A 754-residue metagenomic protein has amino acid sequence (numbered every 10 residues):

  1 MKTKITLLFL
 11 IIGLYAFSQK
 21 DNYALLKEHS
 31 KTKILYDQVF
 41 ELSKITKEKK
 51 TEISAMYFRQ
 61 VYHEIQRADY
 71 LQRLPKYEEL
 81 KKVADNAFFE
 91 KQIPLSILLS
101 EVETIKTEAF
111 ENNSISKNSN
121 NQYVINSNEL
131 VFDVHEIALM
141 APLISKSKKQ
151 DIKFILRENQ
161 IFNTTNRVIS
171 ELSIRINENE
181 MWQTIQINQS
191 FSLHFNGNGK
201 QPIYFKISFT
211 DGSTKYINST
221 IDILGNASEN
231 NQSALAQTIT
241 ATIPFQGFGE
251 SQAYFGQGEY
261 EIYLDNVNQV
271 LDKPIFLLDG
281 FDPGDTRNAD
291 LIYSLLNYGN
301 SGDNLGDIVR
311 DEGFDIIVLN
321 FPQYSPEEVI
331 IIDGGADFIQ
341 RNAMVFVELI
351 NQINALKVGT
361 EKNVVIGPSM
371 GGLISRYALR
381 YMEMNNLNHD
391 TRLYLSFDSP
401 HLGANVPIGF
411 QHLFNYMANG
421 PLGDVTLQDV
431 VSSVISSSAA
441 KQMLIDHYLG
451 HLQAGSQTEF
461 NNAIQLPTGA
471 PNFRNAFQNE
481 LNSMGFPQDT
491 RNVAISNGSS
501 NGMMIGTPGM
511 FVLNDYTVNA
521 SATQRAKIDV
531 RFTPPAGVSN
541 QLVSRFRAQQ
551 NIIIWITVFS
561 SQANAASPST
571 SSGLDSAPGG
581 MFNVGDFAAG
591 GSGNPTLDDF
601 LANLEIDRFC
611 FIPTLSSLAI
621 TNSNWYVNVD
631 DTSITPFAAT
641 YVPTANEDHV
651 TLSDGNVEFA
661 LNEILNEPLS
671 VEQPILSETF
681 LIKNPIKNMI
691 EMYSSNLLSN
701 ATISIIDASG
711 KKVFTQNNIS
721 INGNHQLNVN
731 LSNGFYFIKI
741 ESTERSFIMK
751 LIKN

Functional and structural regions predicted by a protein language model:
M1-D21, V671, F735-F737, I748: Bacterial Sec-dependent N-terminal signal peptides
Q19-G249, E663-P668: Extracellular/lumenal mature domains of secreted and surface-exposed proteins
E28-V124, E480-L669: C-terminal catalytic-base region of ester-bond hydrolases, centering on the histidine of the charge-relay
E250-F321, S325: Short, surface-exposed "cap/lid" segments of acyl-processing enzymes
V270-I275, F281, D311-I317, V358-N363 (+2 more regions): Loop/turn elements at helix/coil->beta-strand transitions in domains of secreted/extracellular proteins
P326-V345: Catalytic nucleophile-loop/oxyanion-hole region of alpha/beta-hydrolase and closely related hydrolase-like folds
A343-P467, Q478, S500-S544: Serine-dependent carboxylesterase/thioesterase catalytic core of lipase-like alpha/beta-hydrolase/SGNH enzymes
P674-N754: C-terminal outer-membrane/trafficking sorting elements
